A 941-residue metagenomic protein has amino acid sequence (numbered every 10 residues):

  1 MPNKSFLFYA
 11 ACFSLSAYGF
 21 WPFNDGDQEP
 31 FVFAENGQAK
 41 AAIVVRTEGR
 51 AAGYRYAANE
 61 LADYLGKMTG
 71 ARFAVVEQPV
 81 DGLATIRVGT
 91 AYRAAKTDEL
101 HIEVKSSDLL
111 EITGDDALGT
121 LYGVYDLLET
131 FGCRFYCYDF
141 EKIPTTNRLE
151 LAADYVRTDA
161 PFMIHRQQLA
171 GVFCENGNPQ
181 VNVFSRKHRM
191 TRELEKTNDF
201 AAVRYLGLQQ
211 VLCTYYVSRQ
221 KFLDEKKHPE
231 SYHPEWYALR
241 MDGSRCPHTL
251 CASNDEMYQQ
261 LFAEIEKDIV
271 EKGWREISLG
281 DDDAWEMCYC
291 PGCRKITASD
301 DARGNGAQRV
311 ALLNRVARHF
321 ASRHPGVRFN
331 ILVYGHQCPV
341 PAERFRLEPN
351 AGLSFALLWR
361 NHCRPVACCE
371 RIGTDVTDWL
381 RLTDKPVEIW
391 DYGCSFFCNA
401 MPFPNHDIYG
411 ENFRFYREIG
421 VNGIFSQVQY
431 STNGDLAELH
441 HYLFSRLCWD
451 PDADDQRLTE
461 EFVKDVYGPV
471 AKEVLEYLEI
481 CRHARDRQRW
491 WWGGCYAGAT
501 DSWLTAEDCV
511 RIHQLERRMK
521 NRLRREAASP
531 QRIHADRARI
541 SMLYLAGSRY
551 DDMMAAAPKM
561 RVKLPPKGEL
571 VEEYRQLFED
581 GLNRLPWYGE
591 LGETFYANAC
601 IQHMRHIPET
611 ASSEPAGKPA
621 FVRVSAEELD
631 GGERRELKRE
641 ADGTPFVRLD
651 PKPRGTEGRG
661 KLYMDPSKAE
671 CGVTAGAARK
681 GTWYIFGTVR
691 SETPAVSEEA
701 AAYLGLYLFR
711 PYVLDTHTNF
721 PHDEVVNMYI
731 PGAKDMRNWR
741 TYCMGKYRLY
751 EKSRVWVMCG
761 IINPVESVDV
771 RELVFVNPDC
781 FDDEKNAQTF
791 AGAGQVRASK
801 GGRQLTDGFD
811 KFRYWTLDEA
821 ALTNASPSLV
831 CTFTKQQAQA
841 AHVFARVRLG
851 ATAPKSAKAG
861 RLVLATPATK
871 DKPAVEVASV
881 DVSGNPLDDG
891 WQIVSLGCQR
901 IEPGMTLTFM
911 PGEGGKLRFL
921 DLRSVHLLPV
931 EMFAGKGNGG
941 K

Functional and structural regions predicted by a protein language model:
Y18-I102, N147-V156: Acidic, contiguous N-terminal accessory segments
A52, Y56-E60, Y64, R93-G280 (+4 more regions): Feature activates predominantly on carbohydrate-active enzymes
T249, S253-M257, K267, R371-K472 (+1 more regions): Structured mid-domain segments that build the active-site/substrate or prosthetic-cofactor binding neighborhood
N314-V340, V387-C394, S426: Aromatic-lined carbohydrate-recognition surfaces of secreted/lumenal glycan-active proteins
L447-F686, T693-F709, Y729-D735, R740 (+3 more regions): Catalytic domains of carbohydrate-active enzymes that cleave complex glycans
M604-P651, V774-F809, F933-K941: Extracellular carbohydrate-recognition regions
L714-K752, K872-E902: Extracellular carbohydrate recognition and processing domains and analogous Trp-centered ligand-binding platforms
M758-V765, F909-L917: Short beta-strand-plus-loop segments that form exposed binding edges in beta-rich domains
